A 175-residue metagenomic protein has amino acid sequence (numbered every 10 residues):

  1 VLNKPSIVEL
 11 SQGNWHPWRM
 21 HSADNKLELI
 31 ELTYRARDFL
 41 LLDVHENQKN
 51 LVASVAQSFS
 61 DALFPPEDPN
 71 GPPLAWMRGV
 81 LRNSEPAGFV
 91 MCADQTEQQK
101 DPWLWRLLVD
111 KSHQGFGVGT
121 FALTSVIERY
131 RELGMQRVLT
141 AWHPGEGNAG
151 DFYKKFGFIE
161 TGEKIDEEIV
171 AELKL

Functional and structural regions predicted by a protein language model:
E9-W105, V109-S112, L123-S125, R129 (+1 more regions): Acetyl-CoA-dependent GNAT
H113, G117: Glycine-rich phosphate-binding loop
T120: Residues forming the Rossmann-fold NAD(P)(H) cofactor-binding site
Y130-W142: Conserved GNAT acetyl-CoA-binding A-motif
T140-G150, D166-E168: Conserved beta-strand-loop-alpha-helix junction that forms the acyl-donor binding cleft
Y153-E163: Conserved acetyl-CoA-binding loop of GNAT-fold acetyltransferases
K164-L175: Active-site/acyl-donor-binding loops of N-acyltransferases
